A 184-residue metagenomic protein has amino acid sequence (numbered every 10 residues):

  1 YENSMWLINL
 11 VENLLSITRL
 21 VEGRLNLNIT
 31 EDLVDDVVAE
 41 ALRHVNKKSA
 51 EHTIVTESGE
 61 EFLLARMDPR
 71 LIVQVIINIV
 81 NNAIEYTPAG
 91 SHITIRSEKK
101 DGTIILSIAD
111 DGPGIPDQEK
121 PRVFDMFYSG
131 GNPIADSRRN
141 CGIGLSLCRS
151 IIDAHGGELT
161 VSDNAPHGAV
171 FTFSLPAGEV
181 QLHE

Functional and structural regions predicted by a protein language model:
E2-L7: Short alpha-helical segment of the dimerization/phosphotransfer core of two-component systems
E22-L27, L64-M67: Conserved micro-motifs of the catalytic ATP-binding
N28-L33, T53-L63: Conserved catalytic submotifs in the C-terminal HATPase_c
I115-F127: Short conserved segment of the HATPase_c
Y128-R139: Glycine-rich ATP-lid/hinge loop adjacent to the conserved G-boxes
G144, C148: Short alpha-helical Gxxx[C/S/T] motif in the catalytic ATP-binding
